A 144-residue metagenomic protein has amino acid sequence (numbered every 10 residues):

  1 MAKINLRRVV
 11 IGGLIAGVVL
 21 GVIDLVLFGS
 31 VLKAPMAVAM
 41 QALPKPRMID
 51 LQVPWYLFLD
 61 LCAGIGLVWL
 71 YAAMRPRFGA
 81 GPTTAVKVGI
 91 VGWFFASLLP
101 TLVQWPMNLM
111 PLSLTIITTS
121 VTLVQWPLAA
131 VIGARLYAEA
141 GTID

Functional and structural regions predicted by a protein language model:
M1-D144: Juxtamembrane/disordered regions of integral membrane proteins
